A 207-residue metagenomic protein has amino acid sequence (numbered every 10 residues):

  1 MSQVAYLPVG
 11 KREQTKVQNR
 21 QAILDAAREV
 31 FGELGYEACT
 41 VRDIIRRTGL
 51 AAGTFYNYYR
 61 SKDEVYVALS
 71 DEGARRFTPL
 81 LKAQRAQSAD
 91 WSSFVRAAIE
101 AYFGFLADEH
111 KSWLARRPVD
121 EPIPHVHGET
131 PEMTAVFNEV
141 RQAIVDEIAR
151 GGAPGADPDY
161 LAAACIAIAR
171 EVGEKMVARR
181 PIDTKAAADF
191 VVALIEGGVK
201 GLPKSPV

Functional and structural regions predicted by a protein language model:
M1, A101-F105, G155-K175, A186-G198: Hydrophobic alpha-helical segments that form the core of small-molecule binding pockets and/or dimer interfaces
M1-Q18, G155, P203-V207: N-terminal intrinsically disordered/low-complexity leader segments
T15-A27, I44, V65, L69-F77 (+2 more regions): Generic hydrophobic, amphipathic alpha-helix propensity
A22, V30-E64, A68: Helix-turn-helix
A68, K82-H110, L161, C165 (+1 more regions): Hydrophobic alpha-helical connector segments
R75-T78, P124-G152, D159-A163, A186-D189: Amphipathic alpha-helical packing segments from all-alpha helical-bundle domains
F103-H127, Q142-V145, E174-A178: Amphipathic alpha-helical segments used for helix-helix packing
W113-P118, A156, P206-V207: Short, hydrophobic secondary-structure boundary micro-motifs
